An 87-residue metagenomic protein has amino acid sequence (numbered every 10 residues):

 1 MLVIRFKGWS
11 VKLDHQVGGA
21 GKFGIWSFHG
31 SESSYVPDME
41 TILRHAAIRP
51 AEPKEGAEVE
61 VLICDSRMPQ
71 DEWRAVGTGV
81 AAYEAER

Functional and structural regions predicted by a protein language model:
M1-V3, V17-F23, P53-E58: A short, compositionally biased
L2-F6, V11, I42, V59-I63: Hydrophobic beta-strand residues in large extracellular and virion-surface proteins
V3-I4, I25, I42, I48 (+1 more regions): Short hydrophobic transmembrane-like helices used for membrane targeting/insertion
F6-F28: Short aromatic-glycine-(Arg/Gly/Cys) micro-motifs in beta-strand/loop hairpins
V11, S33-S34, M68: Short, isolated positions in well-ordered beta-strands
F23-T41: A short, exposed loop/beta-hairpin motif centered on an aromatic-Gly-Thr core
Y35-P53: A short, charged, amphipathic alpha-helix used as a generic interaction element across diverse proteins
I48-R87: Short, mixed-charge low-complexity intrinsically disordered segments
